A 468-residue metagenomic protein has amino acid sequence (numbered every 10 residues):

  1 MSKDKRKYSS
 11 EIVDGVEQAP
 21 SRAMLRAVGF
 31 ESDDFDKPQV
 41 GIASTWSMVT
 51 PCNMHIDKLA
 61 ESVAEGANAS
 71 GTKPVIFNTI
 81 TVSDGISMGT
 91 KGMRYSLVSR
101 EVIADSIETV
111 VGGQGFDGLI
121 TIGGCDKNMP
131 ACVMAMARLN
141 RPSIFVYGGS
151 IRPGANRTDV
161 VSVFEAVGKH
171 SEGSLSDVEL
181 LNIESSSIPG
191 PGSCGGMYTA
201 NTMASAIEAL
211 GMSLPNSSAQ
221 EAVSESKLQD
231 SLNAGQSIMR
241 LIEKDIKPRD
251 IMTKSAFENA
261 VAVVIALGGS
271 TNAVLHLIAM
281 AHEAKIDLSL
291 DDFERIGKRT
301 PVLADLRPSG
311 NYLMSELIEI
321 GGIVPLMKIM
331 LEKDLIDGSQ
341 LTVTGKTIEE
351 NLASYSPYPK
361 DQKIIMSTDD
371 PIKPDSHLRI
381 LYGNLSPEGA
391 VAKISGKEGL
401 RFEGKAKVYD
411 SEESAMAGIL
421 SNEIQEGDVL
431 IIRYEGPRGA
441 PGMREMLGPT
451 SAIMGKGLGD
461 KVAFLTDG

Functional and structural regions predicted by a protein language model:
M1-M54, L59-N78, G85-I86, K91-S96 (+3 more regions): Catalytic or ion-coupling anion/metal-binding cores of large enzyme and transporter domains
S96-D105: Glycine-rich, highly charged phosphate/nucleotide-binding loops
V111-C132, I144-Y147: A short, small-residue-rich loop immediately preceding and capping a beta-strand
